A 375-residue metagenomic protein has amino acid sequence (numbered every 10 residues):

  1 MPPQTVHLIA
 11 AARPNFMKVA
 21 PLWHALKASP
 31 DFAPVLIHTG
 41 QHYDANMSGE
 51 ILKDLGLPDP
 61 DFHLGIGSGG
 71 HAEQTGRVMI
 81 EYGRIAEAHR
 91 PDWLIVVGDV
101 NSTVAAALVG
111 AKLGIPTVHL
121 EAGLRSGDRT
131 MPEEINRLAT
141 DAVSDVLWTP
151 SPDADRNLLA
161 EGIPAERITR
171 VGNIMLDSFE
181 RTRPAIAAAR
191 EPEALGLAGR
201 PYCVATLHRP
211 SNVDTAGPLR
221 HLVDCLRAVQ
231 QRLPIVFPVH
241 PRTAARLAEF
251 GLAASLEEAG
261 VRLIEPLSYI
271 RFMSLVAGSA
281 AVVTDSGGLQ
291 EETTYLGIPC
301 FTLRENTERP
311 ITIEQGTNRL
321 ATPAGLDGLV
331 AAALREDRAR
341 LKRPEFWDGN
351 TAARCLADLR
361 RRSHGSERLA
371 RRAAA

Functional and structural regions predicted by a protein language model:
M1-R232, T243-A375: Nucleotide-activated sugar donor-binding and catalytic core shared by glycosyltransferases and related lipid-linked
I235-F237: Short loop-to-beta-strand entry elements in the cores of soluble alpha/beta enzymes
